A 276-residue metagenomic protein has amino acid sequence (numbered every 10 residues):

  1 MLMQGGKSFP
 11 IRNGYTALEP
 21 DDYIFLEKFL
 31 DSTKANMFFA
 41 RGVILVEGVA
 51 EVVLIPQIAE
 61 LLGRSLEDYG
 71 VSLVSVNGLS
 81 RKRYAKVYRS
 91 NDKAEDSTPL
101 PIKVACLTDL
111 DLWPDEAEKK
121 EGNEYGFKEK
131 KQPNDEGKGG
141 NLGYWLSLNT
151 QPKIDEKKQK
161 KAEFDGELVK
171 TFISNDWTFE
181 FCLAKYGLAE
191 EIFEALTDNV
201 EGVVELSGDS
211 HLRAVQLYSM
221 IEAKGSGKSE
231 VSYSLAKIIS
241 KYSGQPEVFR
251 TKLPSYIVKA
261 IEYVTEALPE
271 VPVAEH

Functional and structural regions predicted by a protein language model:
M1-H276: Acidic, divalent-metal-binding catalytic cores of TOPRIM and closely related two-metal-ion phosphodiester/pyrophosphate
